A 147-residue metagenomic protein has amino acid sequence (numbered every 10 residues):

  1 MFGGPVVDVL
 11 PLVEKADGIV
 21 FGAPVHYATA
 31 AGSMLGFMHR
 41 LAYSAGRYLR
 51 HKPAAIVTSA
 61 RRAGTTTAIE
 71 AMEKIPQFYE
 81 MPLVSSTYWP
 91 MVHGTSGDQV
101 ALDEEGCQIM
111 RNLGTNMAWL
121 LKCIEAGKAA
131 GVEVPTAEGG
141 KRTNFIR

Functional and structural regions predicted by a protein language model:
F2-D8, P82-R147: Glycine-rich phosphate/pyrophosphate-binding loop and the adjoining helix
F2-Y88: Helix-loop-strand module that forms the ligand-binding subsite of alpha/beta enzymes
